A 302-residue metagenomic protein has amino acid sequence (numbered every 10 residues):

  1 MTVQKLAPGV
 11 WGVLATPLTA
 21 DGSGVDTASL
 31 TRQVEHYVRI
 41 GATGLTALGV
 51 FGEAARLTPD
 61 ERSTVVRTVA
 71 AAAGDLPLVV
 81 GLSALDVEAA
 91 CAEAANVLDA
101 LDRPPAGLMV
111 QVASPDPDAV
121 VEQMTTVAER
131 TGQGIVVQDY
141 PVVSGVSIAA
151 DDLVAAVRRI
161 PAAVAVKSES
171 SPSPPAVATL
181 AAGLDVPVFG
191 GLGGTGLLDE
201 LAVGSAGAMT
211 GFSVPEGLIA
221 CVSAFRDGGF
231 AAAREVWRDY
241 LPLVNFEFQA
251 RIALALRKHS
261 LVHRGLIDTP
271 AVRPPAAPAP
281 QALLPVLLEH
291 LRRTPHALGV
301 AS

Functional and structural regions predicted by a protein language model:
M1-Q4, A301-S302: Basic/polar N-terminal segments that are highly enriched at the extreme N-terminus, encompassing both cleavable
V3-G145, A155-V157: Active-site beta->alpha loop and helix N-cap motifs at the rims of alpha/beta catalytic domains
G9-P17, I40, S205, S213-S302: C-terminal alpha-helical cap/extension of soluble enzyme domains
G24, R56, D60, A208 (+3 more regions): Charge-dense, low-complexity intrinsically disordered segments
L57-D60, C91, V120-E122, I148-A150 (+3 more regions): Short secondary-structure transition/capping segments
R62, V66, A90, A94 (+5 more regions): A general structural signal for well-ordered alpha-helical segments in protein cores
Q133, P141-R251: Catalytic alpha/beta core domains of metabolic enzymes, predominantly
